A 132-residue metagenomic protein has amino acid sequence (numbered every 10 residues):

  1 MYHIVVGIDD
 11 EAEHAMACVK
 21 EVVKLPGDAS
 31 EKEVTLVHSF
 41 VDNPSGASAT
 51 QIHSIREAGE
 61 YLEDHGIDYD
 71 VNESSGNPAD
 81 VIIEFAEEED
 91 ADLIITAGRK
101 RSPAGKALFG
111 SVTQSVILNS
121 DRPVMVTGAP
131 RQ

Functional and structural regions predicted by a protein language model:
Y2-G46: Small/aliphatic-rich secondary-structure junction motif
M16-C18, S45-T50, I83-E84, K106-A107: Short, well-ordered secondary-structure micro-motifs
A17-L25, T50-A58, V81: Short, solvent-exposed amphipathic alpha-helices that sit in or adjacent to ligand/effector-binding or catalytic
K24-G27, E87, L118: Solvent-exposed polar/charged
T35-V37, D70-S74, M125: General small-molecule cofactor/ligand-binding pocket signal
D64-I94, Q132: Structural beta-alpha unit
L93-Q132: Gly/Ser-rich helix-loop-strand patches that form or flank binding pockets for ribonucleotide-derived cofactors
